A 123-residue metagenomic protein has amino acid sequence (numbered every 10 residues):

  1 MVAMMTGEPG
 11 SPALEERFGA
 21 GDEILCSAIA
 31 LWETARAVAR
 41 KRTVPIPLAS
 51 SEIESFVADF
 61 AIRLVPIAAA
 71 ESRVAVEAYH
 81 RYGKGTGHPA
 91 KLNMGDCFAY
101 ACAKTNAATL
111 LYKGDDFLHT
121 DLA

Functional and structural regions predicted by a protein language model:
M1-I29, R40-S55, L122: Short, well-structured N-terminal submotif of metal-dependent ribonuclease cores
F18, A58, K104: Anion (oxyanion) recognition and catalysis
C26-S27, L92-N93, G114: Histidine- and aromatic-rich ligand-binding microenvironments
T34, E54-D59: Acidic/polar active-site rim loop that often engages polyanionic ligands
R63-T109: Active-site neighborhoods of divalent-metal-dependent phosphate/nucleic-acid chemistry enzymes
V76, L122-A123: Short Asp/Glu-rich motifs
L111-H119: Gly/Pro- and small hydrophobic-enriched strand-loop and loop-to-helix capping segments that sit at the rims
